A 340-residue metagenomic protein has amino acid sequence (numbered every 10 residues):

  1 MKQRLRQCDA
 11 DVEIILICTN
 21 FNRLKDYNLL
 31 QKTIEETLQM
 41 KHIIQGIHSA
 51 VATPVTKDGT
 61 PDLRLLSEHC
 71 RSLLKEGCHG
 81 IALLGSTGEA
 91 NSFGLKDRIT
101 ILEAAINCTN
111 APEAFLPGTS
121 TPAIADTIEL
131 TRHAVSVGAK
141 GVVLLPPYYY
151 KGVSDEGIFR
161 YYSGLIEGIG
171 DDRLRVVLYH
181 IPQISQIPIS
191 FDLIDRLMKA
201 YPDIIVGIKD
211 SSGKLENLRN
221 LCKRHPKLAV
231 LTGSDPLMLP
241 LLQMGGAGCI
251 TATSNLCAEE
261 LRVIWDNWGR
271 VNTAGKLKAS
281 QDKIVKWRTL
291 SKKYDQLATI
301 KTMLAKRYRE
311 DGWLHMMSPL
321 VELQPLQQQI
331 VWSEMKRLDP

Functional and structural regions predicted by a protein language model:
R4-R6, R23: Basic polycationic patches enriched in arginine
D11-V12: Targeting/processing segments of secretory and organellar proteins
N20-Q39: Short, Lys/Arg-enriched N-terminal segments with co-localized hydrophobic residues within the first ~10-30 amino acids
K41-S49, P54-V55, T60-Q186: Active-site beta->alpha loop and helix N-cap motifs at the rims of alpha/beta catalytic domains
H48-A52, E76, Q243-G246, T253-P340: C-terminal alpha-helical cap/extension of soluble enzyme domains
P182-V285, S291: Catalytic alpha/beta core domains of metabolic enzymes, predominantly
